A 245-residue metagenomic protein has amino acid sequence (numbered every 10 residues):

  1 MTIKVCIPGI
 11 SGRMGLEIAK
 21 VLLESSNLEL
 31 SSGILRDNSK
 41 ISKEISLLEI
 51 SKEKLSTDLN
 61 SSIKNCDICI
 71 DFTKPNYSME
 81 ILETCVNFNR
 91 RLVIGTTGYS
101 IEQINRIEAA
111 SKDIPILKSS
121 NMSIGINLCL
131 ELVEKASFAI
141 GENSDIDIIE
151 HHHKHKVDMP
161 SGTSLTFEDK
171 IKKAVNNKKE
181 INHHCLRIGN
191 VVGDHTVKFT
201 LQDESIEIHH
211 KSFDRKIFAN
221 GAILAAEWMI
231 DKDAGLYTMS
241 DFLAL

Functional and structural regions predicted by a protein language model:
M1-V5: Extreme N-terminal starter segment of soluble prokaryotic enzymes
C6-P8, R13-I63, G141-L245: C-terminal substrate-binding/catalytic lobe of Rossmann-fold NAD(P)-dependent oxidoreductases
P8, F72-T73, G95-T96, S119 (+1 more regions): Structural motif
R36, T97-Y99, N121-M122, H151-H153: Short, ordered loop/turn segments at secondary-structure junctions
L59-I68, F72-I94, I104-R106: Rossmann-fold NAD(P) dinucleotide-binding segment
L82-E83, T96-I116, N127-C129: Rossmann-fold NAD(P)-binding glycine/threonine-rich loop
N89-R91, R106-S123, E142-I146: Rossmann-fold dehydrogenase core element
L128-N143, M159: Rossmann-like NAD(P)H-binding beta-loop-alpha module
